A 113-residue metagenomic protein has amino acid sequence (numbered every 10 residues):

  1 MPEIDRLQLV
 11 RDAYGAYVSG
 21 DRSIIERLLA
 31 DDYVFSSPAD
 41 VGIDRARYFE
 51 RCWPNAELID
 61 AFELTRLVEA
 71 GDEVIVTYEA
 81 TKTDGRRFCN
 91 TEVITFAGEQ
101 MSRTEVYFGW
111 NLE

Functional and structural regions predicted by a protein language model:
P2-D5, D12, V18, V34-P38 (+1 more regions): A beta-strand edge to alpha-helix "cap/lid" segment located at domain peripheries
G20-I24: Short helix-adjacent coil turns
A30: Helix-to-beta-strand junctions that scaffold the AdoMet/dcAdoMet cofactor pocket in Class I SAM-dependent enzymes
